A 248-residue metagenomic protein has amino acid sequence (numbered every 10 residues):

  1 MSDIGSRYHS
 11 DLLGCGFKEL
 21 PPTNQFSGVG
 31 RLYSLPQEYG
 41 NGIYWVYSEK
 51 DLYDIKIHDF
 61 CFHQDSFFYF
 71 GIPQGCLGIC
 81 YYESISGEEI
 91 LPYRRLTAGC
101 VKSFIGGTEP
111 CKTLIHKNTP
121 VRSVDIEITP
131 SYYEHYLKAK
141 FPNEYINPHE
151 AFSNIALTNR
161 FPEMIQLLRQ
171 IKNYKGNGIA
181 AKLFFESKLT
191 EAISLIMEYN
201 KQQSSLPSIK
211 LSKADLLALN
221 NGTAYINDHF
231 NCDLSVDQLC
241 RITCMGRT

Functional and structural regions predicted by a protein language model:
M1-V29, L35: Short Lys/Arg-enriched alpha/beta "domain-start" segment
I4, W45-Y47, I226: Short, functionally important structural connectors and interaction interfaces within domains
G28-Y145: N-terminal regulatory/effector-sensing and dimerization cores that precede helix-turn-helix DNA-binding domains
I90-L211, R247: Alpha-helical bundle regulatory/interaction domains
E163, L211-G222: N-terminal positioning helix adjacent to the helix-turn-helix/winged-helix DNA-binding module
A192-Q202, N221, Y225-T248: Basic/polar phosphate-binding segments, predominantly the helix-turn-helix DNA-binding elements of transcriptional
